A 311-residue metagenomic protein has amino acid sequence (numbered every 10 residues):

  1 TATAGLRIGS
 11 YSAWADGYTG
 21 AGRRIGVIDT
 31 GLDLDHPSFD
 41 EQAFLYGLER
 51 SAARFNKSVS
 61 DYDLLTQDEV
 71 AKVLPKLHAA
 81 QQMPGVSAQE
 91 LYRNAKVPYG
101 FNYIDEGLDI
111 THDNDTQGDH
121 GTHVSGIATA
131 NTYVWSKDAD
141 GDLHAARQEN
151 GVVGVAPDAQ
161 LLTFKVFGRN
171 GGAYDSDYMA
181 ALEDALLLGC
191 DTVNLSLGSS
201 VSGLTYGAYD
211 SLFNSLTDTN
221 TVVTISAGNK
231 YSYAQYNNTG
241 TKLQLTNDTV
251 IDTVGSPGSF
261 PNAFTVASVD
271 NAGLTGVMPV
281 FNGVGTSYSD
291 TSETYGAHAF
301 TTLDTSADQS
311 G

Functional and structural regions predicted by a protein language model:
T1-D16, Y206-Y209: Aromatic/His-enriched, Gly/Pro-containing loop or helix-boundary segments that lie immediately adjacent to catalytic
L6-I8, G22, S51, R169 (+1 more regions): Extracellular/luminal Protease-associated
S12-Y174, L188-D191, D218-N220, Y233 (+2 more regions): Subtilisin-like serine protease catalytic core
Q89, D138-G141, S268-G311: Protease-associated
L161, G168, L182-L204, S226-A227: Short acidic, glycine-rich surface-loop motifs adjacent to enzyme active sites
A173-D191, V201, L212-L216, T249 (+1 more regions): Hydrophobic, small-residue-rich alpha-helical packing segments that form membrane-like cores
T205-V223, S256: Catalytic-core regions built around general acid/base machinery
N229-S259: Glycine-rich, charge-decorated loop segments at or immediately adjacent to ligand/cofactor-binding or catalytic sites
